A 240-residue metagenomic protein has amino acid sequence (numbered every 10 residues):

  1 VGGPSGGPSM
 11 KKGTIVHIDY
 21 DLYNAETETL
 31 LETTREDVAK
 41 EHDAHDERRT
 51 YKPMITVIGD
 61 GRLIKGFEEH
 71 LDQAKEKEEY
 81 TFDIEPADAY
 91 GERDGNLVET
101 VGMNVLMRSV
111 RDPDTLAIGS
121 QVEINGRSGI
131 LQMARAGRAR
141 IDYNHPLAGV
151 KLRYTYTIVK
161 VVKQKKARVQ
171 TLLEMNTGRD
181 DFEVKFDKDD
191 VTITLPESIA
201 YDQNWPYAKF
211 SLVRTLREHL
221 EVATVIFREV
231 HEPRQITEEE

Functional and structural regions predicted by a protein language model:
P4-E240: FKBP-type peptidyl-prolyl cis-trans isomerases
